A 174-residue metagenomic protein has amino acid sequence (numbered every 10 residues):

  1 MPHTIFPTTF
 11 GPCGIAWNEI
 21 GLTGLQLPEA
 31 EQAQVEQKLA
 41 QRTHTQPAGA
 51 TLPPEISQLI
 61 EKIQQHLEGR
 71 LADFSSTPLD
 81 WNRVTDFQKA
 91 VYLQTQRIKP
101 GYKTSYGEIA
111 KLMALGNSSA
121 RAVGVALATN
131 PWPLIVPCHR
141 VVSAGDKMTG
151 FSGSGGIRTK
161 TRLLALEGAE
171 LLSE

Functional and structural regions predicted by a protein language model:
M1-N117, L166-E174: Basic nucleic-acid-binding alpha-helical/helix-turn surface characteristic of O6-alkylguanine DNA
R83, L127, S152-G155: Structured beta->alpha junctions
S118-W132: Regulatory, non-catalytic segments
L134-V141: Short Lys/Arg-enriched helix C-cap and helix-to-coil transition segments that create basic nucleic-acid-contact patches
A144-E174: …primarily DNA-binding HTH/wHTH and HhH modules…
